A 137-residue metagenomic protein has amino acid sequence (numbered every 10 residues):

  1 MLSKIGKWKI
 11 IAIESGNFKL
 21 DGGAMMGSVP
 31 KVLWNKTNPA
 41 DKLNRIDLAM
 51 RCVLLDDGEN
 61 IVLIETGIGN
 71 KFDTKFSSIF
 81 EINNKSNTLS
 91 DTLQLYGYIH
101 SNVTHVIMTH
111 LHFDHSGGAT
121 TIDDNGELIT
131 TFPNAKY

Functional and structural regions predicted by a protein language model:
S3-K9, S15-D91, L95: Conserved beta-strand hairpin/beta-sheet module of binuclear metal-dependent hydrolase folds, prominently
I61, G67-Y137: Active-site HxH/HxHxD metal-binding segment of metal-dependent hydrolases
